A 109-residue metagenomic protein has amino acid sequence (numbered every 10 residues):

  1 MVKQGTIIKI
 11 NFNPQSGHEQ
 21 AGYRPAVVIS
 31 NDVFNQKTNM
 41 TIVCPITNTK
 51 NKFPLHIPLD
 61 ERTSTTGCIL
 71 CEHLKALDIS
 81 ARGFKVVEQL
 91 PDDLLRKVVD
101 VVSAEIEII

Functional and structural regions predicted by a protein language model:
M1-I109: Conserved functional hotspots at enzyme active or ligand-binding sites that engage polyanionic ligands
